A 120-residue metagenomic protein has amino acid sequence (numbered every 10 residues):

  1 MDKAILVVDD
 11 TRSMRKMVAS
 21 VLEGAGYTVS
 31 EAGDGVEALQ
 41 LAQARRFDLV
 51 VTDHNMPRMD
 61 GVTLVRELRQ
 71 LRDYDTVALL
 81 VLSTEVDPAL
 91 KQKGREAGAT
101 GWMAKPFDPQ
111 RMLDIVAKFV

Functional and structural regions predicted by a protein language model:
K16-G24: Charged docking surfaces used in two-component/phosphorelay signaling
G26-G33, L41: Short hydrophobic/Thr-rich beta-strand motif most characteristic of the beta2 strand and flanking loop of CheY-like
R46-V51: Active-site beta3 strand of CheY-like receiver
D53, S83: Active-site residues of response regulator receiver
M56: Receiver (REC) domain active-site loop signature in two-component systems and cognate sites in sensor histidine kinases
T100: Short, glycine/charged-rich "phosphate-handling" switch motifs in NTP-dependent and phosphotransfer domains
F107-V116: C-terminal output helix
